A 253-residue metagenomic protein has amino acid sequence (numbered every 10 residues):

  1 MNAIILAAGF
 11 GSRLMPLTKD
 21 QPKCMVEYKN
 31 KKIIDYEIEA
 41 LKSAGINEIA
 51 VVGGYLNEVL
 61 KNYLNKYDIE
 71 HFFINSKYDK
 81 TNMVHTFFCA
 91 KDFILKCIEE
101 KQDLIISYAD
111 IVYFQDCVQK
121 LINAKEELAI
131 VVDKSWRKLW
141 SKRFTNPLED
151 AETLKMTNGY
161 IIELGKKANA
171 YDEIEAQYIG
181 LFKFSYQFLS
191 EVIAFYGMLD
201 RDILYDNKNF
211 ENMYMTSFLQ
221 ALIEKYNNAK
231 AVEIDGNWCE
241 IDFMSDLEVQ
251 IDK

Functional and structural regions predicted by a protein language model:
M1, T157, Y171-K253: Conserved alpha/beta core of the MobA/IspD/sugar-nucleotide pyrophosphorylase nucleotidyltransferase superfamily
M1-I5, K31-D103: Conserved N-terminal catalytic core of the sugar/cofactor nucleotidyltransferase
M1-K19: N-terminal nucleotide-binding beta1-loop-alpha1 segment
R13, V59-N62, C89, D116 (+3 more regions): Phosphate- and divalent-cation-binding pockets in alpha/beta enzyme and binding domains that engage nucleotide-derived
D20-D35: Short catalytic helix/loop segments, enriched in acidic residues and glycine and frequently bearing histidine
E100-V112: Short beta-strand-to-loop acidic/aromatic patch adjacent to the donor-nucleotide binding site
F114-F195: Conserved core of the sugar-phosphate nucleotidyltransferase
